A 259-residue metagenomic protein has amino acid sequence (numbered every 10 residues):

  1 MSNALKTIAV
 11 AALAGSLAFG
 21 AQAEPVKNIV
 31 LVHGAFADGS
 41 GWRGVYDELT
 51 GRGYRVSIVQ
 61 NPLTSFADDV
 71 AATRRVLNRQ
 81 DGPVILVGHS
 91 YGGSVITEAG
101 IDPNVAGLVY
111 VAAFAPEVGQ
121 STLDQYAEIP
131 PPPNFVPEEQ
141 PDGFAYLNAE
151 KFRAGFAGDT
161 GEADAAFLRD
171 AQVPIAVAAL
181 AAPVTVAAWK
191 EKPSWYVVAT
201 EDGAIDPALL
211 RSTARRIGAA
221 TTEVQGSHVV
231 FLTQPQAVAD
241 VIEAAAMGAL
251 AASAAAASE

Functional and structural regions predicted by a protein language model:
M1-A9: Bacterial N-terminal signal peptides that target proteins for export
A18-A21: N-terminal signal peptide c-region/cleavage motif recognized by signal peptidases
E24-D81: Active-site catalytic motif of lipid deacylating hydrolases and related acyltransferases
V87-G92, I96: Gly/Ala-rich beta-loop-alpha elbow adjacent to hydrolase catalytic centers
N104-V105, V109-A149, A176-A179, T213 (+1 more regions): Flexible "cap/lid" loop of the alpha/beta hydrolase fold
L108, W195-D202: Conserved strand-to-loop "acid loop" that flanks and positions the catalytic carboxylate
D170-A188: Active-site nucleophile elbow and catalytic-triad environment of alpha/beta-hydrolase enzymes
T200-G226, L232, A237, A245: Conserved loop-alpha-helix segment in the C-terminal half of the alpha/beta-hydrolase fold that carries the catalytic
